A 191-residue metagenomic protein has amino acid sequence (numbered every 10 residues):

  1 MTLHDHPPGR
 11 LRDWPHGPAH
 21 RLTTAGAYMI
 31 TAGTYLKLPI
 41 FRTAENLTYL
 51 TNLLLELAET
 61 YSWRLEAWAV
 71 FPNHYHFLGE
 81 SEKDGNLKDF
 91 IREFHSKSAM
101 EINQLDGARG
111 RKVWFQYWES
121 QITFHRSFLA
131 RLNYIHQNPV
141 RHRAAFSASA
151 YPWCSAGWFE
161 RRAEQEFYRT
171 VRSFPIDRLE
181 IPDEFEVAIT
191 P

Functional and structural regions predicted by a protein language model:
M1-P191: Short catalytic/metal-binding and nucleic-acid-binding patches
